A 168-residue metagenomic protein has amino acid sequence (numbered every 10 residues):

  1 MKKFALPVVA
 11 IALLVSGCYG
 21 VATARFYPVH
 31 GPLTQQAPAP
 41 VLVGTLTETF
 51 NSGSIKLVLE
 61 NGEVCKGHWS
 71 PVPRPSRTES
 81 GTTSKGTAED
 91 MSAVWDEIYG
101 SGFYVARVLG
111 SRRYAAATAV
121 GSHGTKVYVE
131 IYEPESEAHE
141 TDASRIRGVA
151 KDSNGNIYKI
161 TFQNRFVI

Functional and structural regions predicted by a protein language model:
M1-C18: Sec-dependent bacterial lipoprotein signal peptides
L14-T34: Bacterial Sec signal peptide processing site at the extreme N-terminus
P28, L59, T83, G121-H123 (+1 more regions): Acidic surface patches and DE-rich sequence motifs
Q35-P73: Post-signal-peptide N-terminal segment of Sec-exported extracytoplasmic proteins
T45-G53, V72-K85, P134-I146, V167-I168: Short, surface-exposed linear segments at secondary-structure transitions and domain or protein termini
R74-Y114: Mixed-charge, low-complexity intrinsically disordered segments
F103-Y158: Acidic, glycine-rich flexible loop segments
G155-I168: Short, low-complexity, Pro/Ser/Thr/Gly-rich segments in the mature regions of secreted, periplasmic
